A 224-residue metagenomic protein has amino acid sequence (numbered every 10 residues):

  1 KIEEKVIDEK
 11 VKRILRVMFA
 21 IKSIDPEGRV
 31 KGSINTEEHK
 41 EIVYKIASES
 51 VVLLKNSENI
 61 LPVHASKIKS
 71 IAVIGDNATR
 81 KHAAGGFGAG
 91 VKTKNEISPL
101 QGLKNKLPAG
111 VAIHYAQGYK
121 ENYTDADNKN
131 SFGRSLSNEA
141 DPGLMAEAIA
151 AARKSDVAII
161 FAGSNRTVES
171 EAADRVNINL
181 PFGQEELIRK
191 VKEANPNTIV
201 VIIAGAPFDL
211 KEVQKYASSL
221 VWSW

Functional and structural regions predicted by a protein language model:
K1, R16, E37, E41-W224: C-terminal non-catalytic regions of proteins with extracellular/luminal or membrane-system context
K1-A47: Active-site or pore-adjacent capping/gating segments
